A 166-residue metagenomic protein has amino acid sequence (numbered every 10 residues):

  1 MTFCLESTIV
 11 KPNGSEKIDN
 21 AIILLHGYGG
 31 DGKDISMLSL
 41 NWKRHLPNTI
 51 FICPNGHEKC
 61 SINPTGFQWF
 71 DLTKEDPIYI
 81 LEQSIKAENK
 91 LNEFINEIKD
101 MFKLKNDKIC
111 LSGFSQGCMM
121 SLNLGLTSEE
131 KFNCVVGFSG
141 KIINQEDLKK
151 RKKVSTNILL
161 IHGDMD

Functional and structural regions predicted by a protein language model:
C4-L104: Serine-hydrolase catalytic machinery in alpha/beta-hydrolase-like enzymes
D19-N20, D107, K153-I158: Short, proline-enriched alpha-helix->beta-strand connector loops that line the catalytic pocket of alpha/beta-hydrolase
M37, N123-T127: Active-site signature of alpha/beta-hydrolase-fold catalytic machinery across serine- and Asp/Cys-nucleophile hydrolases
N63-W69, G140-L159: Flexible "cap/lid" loop of the alpha/beta hydrolase fold
K103-G113: Alpha/beta-hydrolase fold nucleophile elbow
S112-G117, S121: Gly/Ala-rich beta-loop-alpha elbow adjacent to hydrolase catalytic centers
E130-I142: A conserved short beta-strand
L159-D166: Short beta-strand/loop motif that positions the catalytic acidic residue of the alpha/beta-hydrolase fold
